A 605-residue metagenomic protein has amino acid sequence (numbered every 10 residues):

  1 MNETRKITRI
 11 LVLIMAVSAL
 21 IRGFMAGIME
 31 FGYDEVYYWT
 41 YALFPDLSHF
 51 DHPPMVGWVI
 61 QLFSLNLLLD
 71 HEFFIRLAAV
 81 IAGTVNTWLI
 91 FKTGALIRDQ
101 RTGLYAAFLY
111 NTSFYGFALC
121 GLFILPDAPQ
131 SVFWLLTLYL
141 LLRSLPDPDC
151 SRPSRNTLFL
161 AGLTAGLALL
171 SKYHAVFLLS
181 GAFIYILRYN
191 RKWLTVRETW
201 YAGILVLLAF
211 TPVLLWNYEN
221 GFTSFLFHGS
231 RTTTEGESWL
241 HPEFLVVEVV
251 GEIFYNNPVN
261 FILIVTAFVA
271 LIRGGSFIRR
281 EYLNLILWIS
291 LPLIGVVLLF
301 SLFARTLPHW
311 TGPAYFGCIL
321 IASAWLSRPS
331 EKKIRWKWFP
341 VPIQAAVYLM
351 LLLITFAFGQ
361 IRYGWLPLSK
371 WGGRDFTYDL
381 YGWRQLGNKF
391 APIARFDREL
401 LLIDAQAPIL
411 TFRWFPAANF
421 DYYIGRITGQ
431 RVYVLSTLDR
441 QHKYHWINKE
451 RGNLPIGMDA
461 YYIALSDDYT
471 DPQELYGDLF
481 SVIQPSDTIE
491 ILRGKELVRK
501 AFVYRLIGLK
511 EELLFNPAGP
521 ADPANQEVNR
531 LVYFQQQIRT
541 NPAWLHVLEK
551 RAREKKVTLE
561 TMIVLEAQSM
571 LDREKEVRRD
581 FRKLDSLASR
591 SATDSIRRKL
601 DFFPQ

Functional and structural regions predicted by a protein language model:
V12, L77-I97, L136, L140 (+1 more regions): Transmembrane-helix motifs of polytopic, lipid-linked glycan transferases
M15, A106-T112, A165, L169: Short helix- or helix-capping micro-motifs that position conserved polar/aromatic residues at function-defining sites
M25-Y38, S48-L62, L69-F74, G382: Extracytoplasmic catalytic/substrate-binding loops of multi-pass membrane glycan-assembly enzymes
I90-T112, S131-V132: Transmembrane-helix signature of polytopic, membrane-embedded enzymes that assemble or transfer cell-envelope glycans
A95-R101, T137-T157: Membrane-interface transmembrane helices that cradle and orient dolichyl/undecaprenyl
G121-P129: Short acidic/glycine- and proline-prone juxtamembrane loop motifs at membrane-interface regions of multi-pass membrane
L167, L178-A304: Transmembrane-lumen/periplasm boundary regions of multi-pass, lipid-linked membrane glycan transferases
A394, R398-E399, V432, S436-E527 (+1 more regions): Aromatic/acidic, Gly/Pro-rich catalytic loop(s) in extracytoplasmic/lumenal soluble domains of multi-pass membrane
